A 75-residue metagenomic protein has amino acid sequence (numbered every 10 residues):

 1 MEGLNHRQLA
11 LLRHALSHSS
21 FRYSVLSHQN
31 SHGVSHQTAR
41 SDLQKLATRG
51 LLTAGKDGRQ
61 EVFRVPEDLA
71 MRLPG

Functional and structural regions predicted by a protein language model:
M1-G75: FIC/Doc superfamily catalytic core
